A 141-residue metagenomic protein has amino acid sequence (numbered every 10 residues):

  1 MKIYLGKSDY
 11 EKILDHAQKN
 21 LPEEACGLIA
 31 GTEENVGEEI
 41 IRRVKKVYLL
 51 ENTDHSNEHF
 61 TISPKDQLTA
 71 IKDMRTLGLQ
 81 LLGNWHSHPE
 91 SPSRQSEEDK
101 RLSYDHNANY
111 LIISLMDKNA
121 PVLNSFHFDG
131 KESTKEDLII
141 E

Functional and structural regions predicted by a protein language model:
M1-L81, E90-E141: Conserved beta-strand-loop surface patch within small alpha/beta domains used for substrate/adaptor or ligand engagement
S87: Short, well-ordered beta-to-alpha junction loops that form the rim of enzyme active sites and present histidine/acidic
